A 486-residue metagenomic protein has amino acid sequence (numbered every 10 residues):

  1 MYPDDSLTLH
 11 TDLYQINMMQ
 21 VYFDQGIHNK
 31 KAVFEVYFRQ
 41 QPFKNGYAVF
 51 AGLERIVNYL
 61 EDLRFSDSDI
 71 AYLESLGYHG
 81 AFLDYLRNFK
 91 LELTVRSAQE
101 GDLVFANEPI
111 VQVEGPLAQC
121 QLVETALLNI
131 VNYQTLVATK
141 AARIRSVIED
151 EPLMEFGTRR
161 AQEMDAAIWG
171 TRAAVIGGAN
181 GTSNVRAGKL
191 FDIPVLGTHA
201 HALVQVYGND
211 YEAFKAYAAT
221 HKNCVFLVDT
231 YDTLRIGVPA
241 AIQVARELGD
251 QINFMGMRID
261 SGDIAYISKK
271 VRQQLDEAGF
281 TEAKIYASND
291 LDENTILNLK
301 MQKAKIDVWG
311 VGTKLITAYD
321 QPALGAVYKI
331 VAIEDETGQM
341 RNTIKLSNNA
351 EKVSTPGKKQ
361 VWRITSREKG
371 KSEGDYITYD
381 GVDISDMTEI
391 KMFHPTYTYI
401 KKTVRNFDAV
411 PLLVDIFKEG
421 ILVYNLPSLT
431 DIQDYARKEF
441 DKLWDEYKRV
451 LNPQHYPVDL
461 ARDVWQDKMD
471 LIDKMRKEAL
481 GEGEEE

Functional and structural regions predicted by a protein language model:
M1-K30, K44-N45, L291-E486: Gly/Ser/Thr/Ala-enriched C-terminal appendages of enzymes
M1-K31, Q40-P42, G77, L83-E92 (+8 more regions): Buried, small/hydrophobic-residue-enriched core segments of structured protein domains
K30-R87: N-terminal, Lys/Arg-enriched amphipathic/low-complexity engagement segments that precede the first folded domain
V33-E35, E92, L153, V327 (+1 more regions): A residue-level signal for beta-strand positions that form part of recognition/binding surfaces within mature
L60, L93, A98-Q99, Y286: A structural connector/turn signal
A71-Y72, T139-R143, G157, K448-H455: Short coil/turn segments at secondary-structure boundaries
S75-L83, E163, E389-Y397: Short, positively charged
G197, Y286, D307-G310: Short hydrophobic alpha-helical runs that function as membrane-insertion/retention elements
